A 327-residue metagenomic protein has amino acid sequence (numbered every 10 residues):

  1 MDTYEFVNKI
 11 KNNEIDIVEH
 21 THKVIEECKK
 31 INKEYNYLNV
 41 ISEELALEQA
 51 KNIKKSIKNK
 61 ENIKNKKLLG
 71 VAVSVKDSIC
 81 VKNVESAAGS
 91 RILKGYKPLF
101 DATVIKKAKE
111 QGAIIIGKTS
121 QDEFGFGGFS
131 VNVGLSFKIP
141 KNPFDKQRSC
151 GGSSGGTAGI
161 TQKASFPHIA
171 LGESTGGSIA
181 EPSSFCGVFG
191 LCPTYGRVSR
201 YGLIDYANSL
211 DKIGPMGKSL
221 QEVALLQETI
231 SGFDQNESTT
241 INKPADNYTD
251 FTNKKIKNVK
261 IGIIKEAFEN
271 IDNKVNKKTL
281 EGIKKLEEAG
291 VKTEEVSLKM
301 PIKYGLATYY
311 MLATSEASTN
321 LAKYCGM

Functional and structural regions predicted by a protein language model:
M1-L45, K51, E288-G290: An N-terminal boundary/leader segment
I17-H22, K51, N247, I271-L298: Acyltransferase
V24, A46, D101, V223 (+3 more regions): Residue-level signal for inorganic ion chemistry
N36, S238-A245, V259-K260, I264-K265 (+1 more regions): Flexible, acidic loop-helix segments that line cofactor/substrate-binding pockets
I53-A72, T252-G262: Immediate post-signal peptide segment of exported/extracytoplasmic ligand-binding proteins
K67-V104, Q111: Enzymes and membrane/adaptor proteins characterized by extended Gly/Ser/Thr/Asp/Glu-rich, aromatic-dotted
F100-A102, K106-I230: Short glycine/serine-rich loop segments
C192-K277: A short helix-breaking turn/cap at a secondary-structure junction
